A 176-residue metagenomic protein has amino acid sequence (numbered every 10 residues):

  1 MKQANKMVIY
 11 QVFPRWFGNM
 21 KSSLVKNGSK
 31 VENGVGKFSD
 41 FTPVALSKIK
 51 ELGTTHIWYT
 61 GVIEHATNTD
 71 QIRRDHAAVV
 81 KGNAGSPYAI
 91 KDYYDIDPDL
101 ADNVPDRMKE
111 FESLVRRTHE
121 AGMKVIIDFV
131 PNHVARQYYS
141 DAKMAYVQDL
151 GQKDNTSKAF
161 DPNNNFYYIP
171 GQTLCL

Functional and structural regions predicted by a protein language model:
M1-K124, N132-K143, Q148-S157, P162 (+1 more regions): N-terminal structural segment of carbohydrate-active enzymes
